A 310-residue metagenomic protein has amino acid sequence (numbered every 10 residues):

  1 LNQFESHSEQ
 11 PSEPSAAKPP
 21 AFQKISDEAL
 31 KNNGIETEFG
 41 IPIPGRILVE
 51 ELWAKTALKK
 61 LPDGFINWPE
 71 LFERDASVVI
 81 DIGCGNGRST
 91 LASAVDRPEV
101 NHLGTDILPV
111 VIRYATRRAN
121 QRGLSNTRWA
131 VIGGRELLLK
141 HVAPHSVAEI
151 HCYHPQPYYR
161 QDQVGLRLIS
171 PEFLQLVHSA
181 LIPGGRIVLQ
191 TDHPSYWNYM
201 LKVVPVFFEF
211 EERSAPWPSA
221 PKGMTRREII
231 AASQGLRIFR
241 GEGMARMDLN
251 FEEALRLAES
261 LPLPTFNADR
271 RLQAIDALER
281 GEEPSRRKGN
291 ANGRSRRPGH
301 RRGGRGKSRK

Functional and structural regions predicted by a protein language model:
N2-P11, K18-R74, S214-K310: SAM/dcSAM-binding transferase cores
G83-G87: Class I SAM-dependent methyltransferase "Motif I" SAM/SAH-binding loop
L108: Conserved SAM/SAH-binding beta-strand->alpha-helix loop
A115: Conserved SAM-binding loop
A119-A143: S-adenosyl-L-methionine
I169-P183: A short glycine-rich, Lys/Arg-flanked "PGG" loop and its adjoining helix->strand segment in the class I
G184-T191: Conserved beta-strand signature within the Rossmann-like core of class I S-adenosyl-L-methionine
